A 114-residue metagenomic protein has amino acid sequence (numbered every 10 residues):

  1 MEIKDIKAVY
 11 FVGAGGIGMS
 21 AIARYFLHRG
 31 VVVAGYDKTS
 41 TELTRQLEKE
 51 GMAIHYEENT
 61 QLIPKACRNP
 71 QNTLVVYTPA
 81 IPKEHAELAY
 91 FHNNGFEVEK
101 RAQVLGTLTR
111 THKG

Functional and structural regions predicted by a protein language model:
M1-V104: N-terminal leader/targeting and accessory segments in enzymes
T39, T109-R110: Structural/interface elements that position substrates and couple domains in central-metabolism enzymes
H112-G114: Short, intrinsically disordered, charge-balanced linker/junction segments flanking boundaries in proteins
